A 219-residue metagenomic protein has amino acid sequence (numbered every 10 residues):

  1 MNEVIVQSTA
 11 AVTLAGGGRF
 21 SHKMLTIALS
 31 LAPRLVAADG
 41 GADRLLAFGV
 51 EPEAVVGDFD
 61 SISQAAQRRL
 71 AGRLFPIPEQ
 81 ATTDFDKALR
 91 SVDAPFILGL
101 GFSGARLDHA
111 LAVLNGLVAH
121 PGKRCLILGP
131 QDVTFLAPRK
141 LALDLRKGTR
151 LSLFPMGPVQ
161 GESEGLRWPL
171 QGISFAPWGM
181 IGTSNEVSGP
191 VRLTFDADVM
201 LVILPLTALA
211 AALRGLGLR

Functional and structural regions predicted by a protein language model:
M1-R19: N-terminal nucleotide-binding beta1-loop-alpha1 segment
I5-V6, A28-L31, V36, G40-P130: Acidic/Gly/His-enriched mid-domain segments of enzyme catalytic cores or analogous surface patches that mediate
A15-G18, G101-G104, P130, L204-L206: Structural motif
G17, L25, D39: Glycine-rich N-terminal segment of FAD-binding domains in flavoprotein oxidoreductases, spanning the beta-loop-helix
F20-H22, Q80-F85, F135-P138, F175-G179: Active-site glycine-rich loop that binds ribose-phosphate moieties when present
S21-M24, R44: Short N-terminal binding/cap micro-motifs at the start of the first secondary-structure element
I127-K140: Short, flexible loop segments at boundaries between secondary-structure elements
A137-R219: Long, charged alpha-helical interface segments
